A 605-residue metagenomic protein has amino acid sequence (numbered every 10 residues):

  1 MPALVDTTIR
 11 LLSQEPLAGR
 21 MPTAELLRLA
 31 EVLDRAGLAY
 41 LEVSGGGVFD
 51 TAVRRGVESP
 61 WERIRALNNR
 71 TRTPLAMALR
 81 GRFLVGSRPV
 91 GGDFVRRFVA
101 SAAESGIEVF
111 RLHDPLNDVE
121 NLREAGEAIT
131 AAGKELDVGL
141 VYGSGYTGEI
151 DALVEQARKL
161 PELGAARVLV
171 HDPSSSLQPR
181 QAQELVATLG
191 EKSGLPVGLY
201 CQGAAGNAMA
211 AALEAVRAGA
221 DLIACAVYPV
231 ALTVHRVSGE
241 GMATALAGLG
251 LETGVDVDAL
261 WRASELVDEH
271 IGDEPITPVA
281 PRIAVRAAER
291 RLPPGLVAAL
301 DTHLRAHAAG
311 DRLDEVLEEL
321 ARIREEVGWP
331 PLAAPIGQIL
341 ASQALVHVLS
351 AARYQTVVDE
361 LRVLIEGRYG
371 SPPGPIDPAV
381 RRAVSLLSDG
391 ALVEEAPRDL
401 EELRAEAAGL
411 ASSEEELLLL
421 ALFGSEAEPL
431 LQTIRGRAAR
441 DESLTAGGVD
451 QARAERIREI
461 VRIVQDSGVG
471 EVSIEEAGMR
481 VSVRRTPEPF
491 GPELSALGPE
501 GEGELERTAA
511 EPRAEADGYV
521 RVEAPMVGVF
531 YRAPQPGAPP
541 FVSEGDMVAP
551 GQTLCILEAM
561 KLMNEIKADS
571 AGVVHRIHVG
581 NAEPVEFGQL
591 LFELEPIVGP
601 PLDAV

Functional and structural regions predicted by a protein language model:
M1-G19, R70-S87, T130-S144, L185-G194 (+1 more regions): N-terminal small/glycine-rich loop or linker at the start of catalytic domains across soluble metabolic enzymes
L12, L33, L112, V168 (+3 more regions): Conserved, mostly hydrophobic/aromatic
R35, A39-A52, P281-A287, R291-I460 (+1 more regions): Terminal or standalone catalytic/regulatory effector modules within metabolic enzymes and repeat proteins
Y40, S44-P161, R167-V168, Q178: Active-site beta->alpha loop and helix N-cap motifs at the rims of alpha/beta catalytic domains
L112-D114, D172, A218-H235: Glycine-rich phosphate-binding active-site loops on the catalytic face of alpha/beta enzymes
G148-A157, A205-A220: Catalytic cores of alpha/beta
F423, Q432-E523, V605: Acidic, compositionally biased tether/linker regions
P499-V605: Structured functional modules or segments
